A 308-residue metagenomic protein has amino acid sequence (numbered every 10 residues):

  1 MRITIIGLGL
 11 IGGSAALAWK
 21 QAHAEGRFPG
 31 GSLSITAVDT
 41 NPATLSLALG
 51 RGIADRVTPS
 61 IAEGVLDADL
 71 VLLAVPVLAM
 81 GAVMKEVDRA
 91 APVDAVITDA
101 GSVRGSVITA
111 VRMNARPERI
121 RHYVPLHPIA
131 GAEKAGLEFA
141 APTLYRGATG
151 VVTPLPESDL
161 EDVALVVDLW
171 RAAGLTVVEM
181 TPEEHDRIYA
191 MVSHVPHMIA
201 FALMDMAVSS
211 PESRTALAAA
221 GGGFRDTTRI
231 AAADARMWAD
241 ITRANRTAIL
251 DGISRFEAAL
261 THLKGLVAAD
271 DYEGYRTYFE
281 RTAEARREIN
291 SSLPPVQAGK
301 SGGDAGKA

Functional and structural regions predicted by a protein language model:
M1-E63, L70: NAD(P)+-binding Rossmann beta1-loop-alpha1 motif at the extreme N-terminus of oxidoreductases
A43-T44, A79, R104-V107: Conserved short alpha-helix immediately C-terminal to the canonical SAM/SAH-binding motif I of Rossmann-like
I61-A91, A95-T98: Rossmann-like NAD(P)-binding element
V75-V77, G101-S102, P128, P156 (+1 more regions): Short glycine-/small-residue-rich Rossmann-like dinucleotide-binding loops
V83-E138: Rossmann-like NAD(P)(H) cofactor-binding subdomain of soluble oxidoreductases
P142-R229: Internal alpha-helical scaffold of NAD(P)-dependent oxidoreductase catalytic cores
S213-T282: Interdomain hinge/lid region at the active-site interface of Rossmann-like NAD(P)-dependent oxidoreductases
